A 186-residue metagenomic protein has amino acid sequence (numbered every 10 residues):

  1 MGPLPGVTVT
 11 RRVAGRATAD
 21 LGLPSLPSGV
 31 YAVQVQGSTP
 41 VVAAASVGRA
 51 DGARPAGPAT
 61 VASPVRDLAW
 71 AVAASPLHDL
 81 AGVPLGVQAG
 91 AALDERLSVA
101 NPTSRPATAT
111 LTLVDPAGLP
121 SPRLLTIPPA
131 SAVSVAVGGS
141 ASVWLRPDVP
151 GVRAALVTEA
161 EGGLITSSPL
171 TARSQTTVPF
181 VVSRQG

Functional and structural regions predicted by a protein language model:
M1-A71: Acidic, serine/threonine- and glycine-rich low-complexity intrinsically disordered segments that serve as flexible
G2-Q34, D115-P150: Intrinsically disordered, low-complexity Pro/Gly/Ser/Thr-rich segments with frequent PxxP/GP/PP motifs and embedded
G29, R105-A107: Short loop/turn segments at connectors of secondary-structure elements within structured domains
V33-V35, V41, L97, A109-L113 (+1 more regions): Hydrophobic alpha-helical membrane segments, chiefly transmembrane helices and signal peptide h-regions, characterized
V41-R105, T112, R153-G186: Conserved functional hotspot residues at active sites or interaction interfaces
